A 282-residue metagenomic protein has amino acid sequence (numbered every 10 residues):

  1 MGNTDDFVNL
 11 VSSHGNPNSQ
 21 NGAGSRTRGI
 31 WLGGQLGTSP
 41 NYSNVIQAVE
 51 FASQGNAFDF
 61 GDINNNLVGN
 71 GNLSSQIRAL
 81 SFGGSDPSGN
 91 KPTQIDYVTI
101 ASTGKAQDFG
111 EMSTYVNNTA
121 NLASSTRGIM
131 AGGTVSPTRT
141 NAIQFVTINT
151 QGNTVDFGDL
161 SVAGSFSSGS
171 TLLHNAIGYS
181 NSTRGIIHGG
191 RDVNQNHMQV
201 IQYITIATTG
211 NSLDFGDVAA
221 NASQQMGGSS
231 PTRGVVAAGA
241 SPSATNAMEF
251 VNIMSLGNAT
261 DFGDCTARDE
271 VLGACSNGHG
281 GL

Functional and structural regions predicted by a protein language model:
M1-L282: Polar, enzyme-active/binding microenvironments
